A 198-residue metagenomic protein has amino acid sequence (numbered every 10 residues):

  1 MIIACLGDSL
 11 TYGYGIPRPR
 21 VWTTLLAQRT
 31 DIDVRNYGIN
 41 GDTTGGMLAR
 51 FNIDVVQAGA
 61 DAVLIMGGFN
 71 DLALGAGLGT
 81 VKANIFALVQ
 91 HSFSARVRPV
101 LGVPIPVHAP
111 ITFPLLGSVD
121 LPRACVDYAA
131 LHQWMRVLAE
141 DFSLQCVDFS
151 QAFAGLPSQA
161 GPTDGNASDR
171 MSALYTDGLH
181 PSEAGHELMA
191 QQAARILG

Functional and structural regions predicted by a protein language model:
M1-G59: Serine-esterase "nucleophile elbow" of acetyl-processing enzymes
R29, A49-G198: Alpha-helical cap/lid subdomain in secreted, periplasmic, or secretory-pathway luminal O-acyl-processing enzymes
